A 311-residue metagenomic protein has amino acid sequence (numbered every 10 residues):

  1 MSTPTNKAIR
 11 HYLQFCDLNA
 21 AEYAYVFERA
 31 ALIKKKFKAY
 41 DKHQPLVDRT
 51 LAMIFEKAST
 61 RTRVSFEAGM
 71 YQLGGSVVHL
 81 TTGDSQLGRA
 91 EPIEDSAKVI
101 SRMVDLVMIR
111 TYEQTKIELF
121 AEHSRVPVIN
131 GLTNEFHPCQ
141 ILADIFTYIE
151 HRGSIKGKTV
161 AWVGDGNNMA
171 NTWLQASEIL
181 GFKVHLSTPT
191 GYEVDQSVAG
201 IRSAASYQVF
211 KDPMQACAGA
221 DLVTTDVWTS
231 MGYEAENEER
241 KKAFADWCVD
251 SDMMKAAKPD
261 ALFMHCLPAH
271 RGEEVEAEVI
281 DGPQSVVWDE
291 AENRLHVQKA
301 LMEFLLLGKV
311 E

Functional and structural regions predicted by a protein language model:
M1-V64, A68: Positively charged, low-complexity intrinsically disordered leader regions
K38-Y40, Q44-I149, R271: Phosphate/diphosphate ligand-binding glycine-rich loop within oxidoreductases
L46-L51, K156-K158, D260: Phosphate-coordination loops involved in phosphoryl transfer and adenosine-cofactor binding
E56-A68, E150-T225: Glycine-rich phosphate/diphosphate-binding loop of Rossmann-like nucleotide-binding domains
L73, M103, H123-S124, L180 (+3 more regions): Short, structured coil segments at secondary-structure junctions
R202-E278: Rossmann-like adenosine-cofactor binding region
D260-A261, C266-E311: Adenosine-phosphate binding glycine-rich loop
